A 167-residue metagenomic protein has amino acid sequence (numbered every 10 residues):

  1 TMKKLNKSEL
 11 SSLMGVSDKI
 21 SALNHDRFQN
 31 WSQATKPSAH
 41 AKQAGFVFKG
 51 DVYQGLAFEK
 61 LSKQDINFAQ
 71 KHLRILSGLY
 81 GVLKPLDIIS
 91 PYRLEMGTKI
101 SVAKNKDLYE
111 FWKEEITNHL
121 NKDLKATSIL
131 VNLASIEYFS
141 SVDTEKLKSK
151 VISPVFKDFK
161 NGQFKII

Functional and structural regions predicted by a protein language model:
T1-K60: Active-site helix-to-loop segments that bind/position phosphate- or nucleotide-bearing substrates and donors across
F58-I167: Internal, well-folded beta-alpha domain core
